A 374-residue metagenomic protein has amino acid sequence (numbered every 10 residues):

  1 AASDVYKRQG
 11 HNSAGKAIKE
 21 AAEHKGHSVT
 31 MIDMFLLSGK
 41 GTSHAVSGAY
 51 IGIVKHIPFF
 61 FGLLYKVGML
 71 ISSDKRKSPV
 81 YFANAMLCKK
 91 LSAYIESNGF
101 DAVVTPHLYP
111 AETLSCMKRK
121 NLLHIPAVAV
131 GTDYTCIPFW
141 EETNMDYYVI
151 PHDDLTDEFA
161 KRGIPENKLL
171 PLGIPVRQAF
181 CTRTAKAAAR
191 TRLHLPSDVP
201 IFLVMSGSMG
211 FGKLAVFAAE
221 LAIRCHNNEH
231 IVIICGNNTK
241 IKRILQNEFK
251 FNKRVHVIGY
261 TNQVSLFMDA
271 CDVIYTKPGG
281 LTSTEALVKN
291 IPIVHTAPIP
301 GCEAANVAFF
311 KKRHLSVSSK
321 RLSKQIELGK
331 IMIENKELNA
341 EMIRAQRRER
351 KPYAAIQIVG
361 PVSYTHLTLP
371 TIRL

Functional and structural regions predicted by a protein language model:
A1-Y6, T365-T371: Conserved small/polar residues in nucleotide/adenosyl-binding loops
Q9, A14, K66-G163, K168-P171: Active-site and donor-binding regions of nucleotide-sugar-utilizing enzymes
A17-Y94: Conserved N-terminal ligand/cofactor-binding loop architecture of enzyme catalytic domains
D146-I201, M205-S208: A nucleotide-sugar donor-handling region in carbohydrate enzymes
K186-A188, L195-C271: Donor-nucleotide binding loops and adjacent catalytic segments primarily of GT-B fold Leloir glycosyltransferases
D269-G279: Acidic donor-binding loop of glycosyltransferase active sites
K311-E337: C-terminal "capping" alpha-helix adjacent to the active site of nucleotide-linked donor transferases in cell-envelope
L338-P352: A short, well-ordered alpha-helix in the C-terminal region of glycosyltransferases
